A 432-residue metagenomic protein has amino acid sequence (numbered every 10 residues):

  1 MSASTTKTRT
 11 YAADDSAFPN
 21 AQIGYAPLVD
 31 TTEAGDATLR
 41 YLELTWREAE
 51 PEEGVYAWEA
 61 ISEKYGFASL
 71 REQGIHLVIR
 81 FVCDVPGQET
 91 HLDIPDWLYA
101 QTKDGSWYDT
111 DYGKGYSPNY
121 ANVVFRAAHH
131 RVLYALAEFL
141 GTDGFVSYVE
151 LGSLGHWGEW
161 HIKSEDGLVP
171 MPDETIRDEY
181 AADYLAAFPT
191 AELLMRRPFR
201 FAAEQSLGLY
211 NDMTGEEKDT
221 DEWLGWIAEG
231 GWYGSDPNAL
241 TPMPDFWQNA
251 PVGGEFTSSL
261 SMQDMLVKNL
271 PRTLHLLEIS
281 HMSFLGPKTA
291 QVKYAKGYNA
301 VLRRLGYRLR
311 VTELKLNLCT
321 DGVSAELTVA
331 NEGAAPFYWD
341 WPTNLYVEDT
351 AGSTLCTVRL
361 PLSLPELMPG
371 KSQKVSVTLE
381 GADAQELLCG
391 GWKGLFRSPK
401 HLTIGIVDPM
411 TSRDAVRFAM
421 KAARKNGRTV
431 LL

Functional and structural regions predicted by a protein language model:
S2-A121, T241-K293: N-terminal substrate-binding region of glycoside hydrolase catalytic domains
E48-E50, V85-I94, G155-H161, F201-Q205 (+1 more regions): Short catalytic/ligand-binding loop motif for oxyanion handling, primarily in non-cytosolic enzymes, centered on
E52-G54, W160-P172: Short, flexible/disordered intra-domain loops and linkers
Y65-R71, A100-E150, I176-D183: An active-site-proximal structural segment forming one wall of the substrate-binding cleft that immediately precedes
G105-T110, G167-L194, Y210-G231: Acidic, His- and aromatic-enriched active-site or binding-groove loops in soluble protein domains that engage sugars
F145-H156, R177-Q205: Aromatic-lined carbohydrate-recognition surfaces of secreted/lumenal glycan-active proteins
P198-A202, L209-T312: Substrate-binding cleft of secreted/luminal carbohydrate-active enzymes
R303-L432: Extracellular/luminal regions of secreted and cell-surface proteins that mediate adhesion/ECM remodeling
